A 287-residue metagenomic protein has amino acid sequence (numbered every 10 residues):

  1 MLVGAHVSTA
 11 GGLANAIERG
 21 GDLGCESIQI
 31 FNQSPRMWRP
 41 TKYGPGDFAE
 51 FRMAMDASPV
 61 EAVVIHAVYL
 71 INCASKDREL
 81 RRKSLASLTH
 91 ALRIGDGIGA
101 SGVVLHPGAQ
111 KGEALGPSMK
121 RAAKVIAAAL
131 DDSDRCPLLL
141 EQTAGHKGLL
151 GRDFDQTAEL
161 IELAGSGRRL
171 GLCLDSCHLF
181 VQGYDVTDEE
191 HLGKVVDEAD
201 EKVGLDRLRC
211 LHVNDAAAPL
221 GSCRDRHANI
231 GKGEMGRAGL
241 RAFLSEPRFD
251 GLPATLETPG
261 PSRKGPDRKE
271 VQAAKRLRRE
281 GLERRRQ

Functional and structural regions predicted by a protein language model:
M1-A67, I71-L92, L277-Q287: N-terminal pre-domain/capping segments
H6-A10, F31-P35, A67-L70, G108-Q110 (+4 more regions): Active-site beta-loop-alpha junctions enriched in small/polar residues
A16-R19, D47-A54, S87-I94, S118-A129 (+5 more regions): A general structural detector for well-ordered alpha-helical segments in enzyme core domains, enriched
E18-C25, Y43-V64, A91-G99, A127-D134 (+3 more regions): Acidic (Asp/Glu)-rich catalytic clusters
G20, H66, S84, G95 (+5 more regions): Conserved, mostly hydrophobic/aromatic
R39-D47, S75-S87, E113-K124, G148-Q156 (+3 more regions): Alpha-helix N-cap and loop-to-helix initiation/capping positions
C73-G171: Active-site acidic/histidine proton-transfer and metal-coordination neighborhood in alpha/beta enzyme cores
A158-Q287: Histidine-acidic metal/acid-base catalytic patches
